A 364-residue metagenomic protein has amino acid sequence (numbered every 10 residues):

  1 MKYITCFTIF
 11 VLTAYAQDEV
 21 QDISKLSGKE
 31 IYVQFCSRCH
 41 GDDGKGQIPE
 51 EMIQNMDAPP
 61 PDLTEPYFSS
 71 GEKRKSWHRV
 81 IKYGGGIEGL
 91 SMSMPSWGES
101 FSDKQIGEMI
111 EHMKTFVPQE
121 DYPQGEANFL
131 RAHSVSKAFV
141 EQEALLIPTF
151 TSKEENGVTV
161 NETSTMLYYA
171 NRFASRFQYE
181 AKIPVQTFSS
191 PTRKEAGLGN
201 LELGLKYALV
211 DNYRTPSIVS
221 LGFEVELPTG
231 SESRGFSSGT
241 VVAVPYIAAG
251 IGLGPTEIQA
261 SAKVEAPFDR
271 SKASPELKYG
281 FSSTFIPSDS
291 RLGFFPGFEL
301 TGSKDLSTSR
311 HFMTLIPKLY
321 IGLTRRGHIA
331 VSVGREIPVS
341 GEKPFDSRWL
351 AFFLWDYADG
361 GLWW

Functional and structural regions predicted by a protein language model:
M1-F7: Sec-dependent signal peptide recognition, specifically the positively charged N-region followed immediately by
F7-Q17: Hydrophobic h-region of N-terminal signal peptides that target proteins for export in Gram-negative bacteria
A16-I31: Electrostatic cytochrome c docking/interface patches
G28, Y32-D43, W77, M94 (+1 more regions): The canonical Cys-X-X-Cys-His
K29, D43-R79, L130, S134-V135 (+1 more regions): Gly/Gly-Pro-rich "capping" loops immediately C-terminal to redox-active cysteine motifs in periplasmic/lumenal
H40, K82-G85, M113-V117: Protein kinase-like catalytic domain
D57-E65, V80-E108: Axial heme c-ligation environment in periplasmic c-type cytochrome domains
K104, E120-W364: Transmembrane beta-barrel domains of Gram-negative outer membranes and organellar outer membranes
